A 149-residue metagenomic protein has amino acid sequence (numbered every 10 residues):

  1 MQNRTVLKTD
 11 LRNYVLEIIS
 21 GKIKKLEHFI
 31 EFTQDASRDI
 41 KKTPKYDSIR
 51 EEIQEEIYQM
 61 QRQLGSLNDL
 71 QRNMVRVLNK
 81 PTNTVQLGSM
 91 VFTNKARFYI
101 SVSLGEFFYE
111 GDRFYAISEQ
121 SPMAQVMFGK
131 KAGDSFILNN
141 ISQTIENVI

Functional and structural regions predicted by a protein language model:
M1-V77: N-terminal intrinsically disordered, low-complexity, charge/repeat-rich segments that act as generic
S48, M60, I100-S101, L138: Intrinsically disordered, low-complexity regions enriched in small/polar residues
N73, L138-N139: Short alpha-helical "patches" and their helix-cap loops
K80-I137, Q143: Non-DNA-binding regulatory cores of transcription-related proteins, predominantly C-terminal effector-binding
I145-I149: Conserved hydrophobic positions within beta-strands
